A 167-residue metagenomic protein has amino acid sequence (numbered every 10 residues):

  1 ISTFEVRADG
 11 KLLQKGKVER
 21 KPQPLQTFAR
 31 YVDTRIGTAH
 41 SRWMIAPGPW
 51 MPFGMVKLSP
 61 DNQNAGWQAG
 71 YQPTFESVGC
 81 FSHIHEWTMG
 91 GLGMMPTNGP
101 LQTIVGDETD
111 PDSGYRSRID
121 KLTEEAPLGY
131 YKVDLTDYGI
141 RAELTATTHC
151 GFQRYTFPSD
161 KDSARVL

Functional and structural regions predicted by a protein language model:
F4-V6: Extracellular beta-strand elements of beta-rich domains used for carbohydrate recognition/degradation or cell-matrix
A8-Q14: Short, exposed coil/turn segments at beta-strand boundaries within extracellular/luminal domains
G16-L167: Accessory carbohydrate-recognition regions in carbohydrate-active enzymes
